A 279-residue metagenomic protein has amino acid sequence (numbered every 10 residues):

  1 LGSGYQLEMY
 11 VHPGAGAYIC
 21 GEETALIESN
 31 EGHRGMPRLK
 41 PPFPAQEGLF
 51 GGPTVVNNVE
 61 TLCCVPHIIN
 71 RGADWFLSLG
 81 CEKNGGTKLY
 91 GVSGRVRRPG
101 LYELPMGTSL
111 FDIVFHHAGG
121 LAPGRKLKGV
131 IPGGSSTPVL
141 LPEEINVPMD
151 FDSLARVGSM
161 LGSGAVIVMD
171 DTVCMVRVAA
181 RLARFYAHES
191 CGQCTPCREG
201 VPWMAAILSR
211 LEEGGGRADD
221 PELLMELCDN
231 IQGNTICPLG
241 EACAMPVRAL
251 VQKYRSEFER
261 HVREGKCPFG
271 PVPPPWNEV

Functional and structural regions predicted by a protein language model:
L1-M106, A118: Hydrophobic alpha-helical positions that pack around
L1-S3, P148-V279: Ferredoxin-type iron-sulfur electron-transfer modules in oxidoreductases and energy-metabolism complexes
L7-M9, A122-R156, Q252: Terminal amphipathic helices with adjacent charged low-complexity linkers/tails
G16-I19, P132, S136-L141, D229-P238: Short, surface-exposed loop/turn segments at secondary-structure boundaries that line and modulate
E22-T24, P105, S136-V147, L208-S209 (+1 more regions): Short glycine/threonine-rich loop-to-helix capping motif typified by GTGT followed within a few residues by an Asp-Pro
S29-P41, E143-M160: Active-site loop ensemble at the mouth of alpha/beta enzyme cores that anchors a bound cofactor
K40-H67, K126, I131, S135 (+2 more regions): Short, conserved aromatic-histidine micro-motifs
M106-P123: Short amphipathic, charge-patterned alpha-helical segments
